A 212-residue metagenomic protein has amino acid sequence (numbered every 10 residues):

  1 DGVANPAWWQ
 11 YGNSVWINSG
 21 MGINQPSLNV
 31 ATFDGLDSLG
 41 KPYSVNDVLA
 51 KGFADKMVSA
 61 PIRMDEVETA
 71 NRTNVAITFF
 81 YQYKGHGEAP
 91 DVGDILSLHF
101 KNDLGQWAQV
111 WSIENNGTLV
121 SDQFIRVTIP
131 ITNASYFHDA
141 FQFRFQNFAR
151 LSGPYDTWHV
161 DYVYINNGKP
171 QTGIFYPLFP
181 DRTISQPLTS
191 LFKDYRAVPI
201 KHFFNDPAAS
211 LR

Functional and structural regions predicted by a protein language model:
D1-R212: Beta-sandwich/jellyroll recognition modules and their flexible linkers
